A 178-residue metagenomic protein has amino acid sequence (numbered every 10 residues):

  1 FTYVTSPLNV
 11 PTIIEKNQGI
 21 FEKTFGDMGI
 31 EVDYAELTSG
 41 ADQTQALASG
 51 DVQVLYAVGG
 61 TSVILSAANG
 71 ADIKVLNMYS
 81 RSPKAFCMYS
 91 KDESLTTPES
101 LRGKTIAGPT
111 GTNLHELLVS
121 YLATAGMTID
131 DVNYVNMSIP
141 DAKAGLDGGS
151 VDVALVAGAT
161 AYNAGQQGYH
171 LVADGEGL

Functional and structural regions predicted by a protein language model:
F1-N17, G111-N113: Extracytoplasmic "Venus flytrap"
V4, A57-V58, L76-M78, G108 (+2 more regions): Short beta-strand and adjacent tight-turn residues that come in two discontinuous sequence segments and form the edges
N9, Q18, T44, A48 (+8 more regions): Extracytoplasmic/secreted envelope proteins and their assembly/folding machinery, especially bacterial periplasmic
E22-E36, D51, A123-N136, G145 (+1 more regions): A local structural motif
A48-V58, G70-I73, K104-T105, D147-V156 (+1 more regions): Alpha-to-beta junction loops
T61, Y134-V135, P140-L178: Pocket-lining segment of extracytoplasmic ligand-binding domains
Y79-S90, H170-L178: Periplasmic-binding protein-like
S90-T105: Flexible hinge/capping segments at coil-to-helix
